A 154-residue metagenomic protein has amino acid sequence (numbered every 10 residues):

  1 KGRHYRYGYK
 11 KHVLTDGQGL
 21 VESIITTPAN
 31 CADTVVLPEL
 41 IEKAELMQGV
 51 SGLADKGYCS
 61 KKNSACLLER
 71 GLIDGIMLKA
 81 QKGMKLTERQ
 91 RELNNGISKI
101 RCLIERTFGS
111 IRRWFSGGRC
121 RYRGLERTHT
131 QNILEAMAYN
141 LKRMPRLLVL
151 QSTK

Functional and structural regions predicted by a protein language model:
K1-E69, L134, A138: Polybasic low-complexity intrinsically disordered regions
A29, L78-K82: Short, acidic/turn-prone active-site loops that include or flank metal/cofactor- and phosphate-binding residues
V35, G83-Q90: Short, charged, surface-exposed secondary-structure boundary motifs
K56, L78-K79, R106: Short secondary-structure boundary segments
S60, Q90-R91: Polar helix-capping/helix-linker motif
R70-G71, E92-K154: Basic, amphipathic alpha-helical segments enriched in Lys/Arg and hydrophobic/aromatic residues
R70-L78: Short hydrophobic/aromatic-enriched beta-strand-loop microsegments
